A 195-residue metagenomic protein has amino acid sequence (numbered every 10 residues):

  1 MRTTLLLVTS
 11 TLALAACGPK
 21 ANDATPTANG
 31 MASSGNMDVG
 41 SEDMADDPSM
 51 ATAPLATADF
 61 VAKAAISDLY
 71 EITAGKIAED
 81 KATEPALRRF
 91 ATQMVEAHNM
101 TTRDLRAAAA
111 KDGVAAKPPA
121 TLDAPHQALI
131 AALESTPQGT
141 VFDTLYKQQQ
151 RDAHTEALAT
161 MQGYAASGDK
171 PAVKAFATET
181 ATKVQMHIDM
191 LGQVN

Functional and structural regions predicted by a protein language model:
T4-L6, A13, G18-N195: His/Met- and acidic-residue-enriched segments that coordinate or traffic transition-metal cofactors and support
